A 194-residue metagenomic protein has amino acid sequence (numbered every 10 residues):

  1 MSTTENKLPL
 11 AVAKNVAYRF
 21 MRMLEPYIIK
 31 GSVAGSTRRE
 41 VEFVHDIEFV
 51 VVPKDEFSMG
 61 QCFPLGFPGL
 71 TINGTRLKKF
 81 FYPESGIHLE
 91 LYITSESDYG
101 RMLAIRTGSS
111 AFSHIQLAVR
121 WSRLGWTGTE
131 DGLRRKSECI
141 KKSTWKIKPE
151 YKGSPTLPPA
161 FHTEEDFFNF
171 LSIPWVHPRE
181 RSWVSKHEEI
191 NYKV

Functional and structural regions predicted by a protein language model:
S2-N15, F57-V194: Acidic, metal-coordinating catalytic segment for phosphate/diphosphate chemistry, firing primarily on the Nudix
Y18-F57: Active-site nucleotide-donor binding segment shared across nucleotidyl transfer reactions
